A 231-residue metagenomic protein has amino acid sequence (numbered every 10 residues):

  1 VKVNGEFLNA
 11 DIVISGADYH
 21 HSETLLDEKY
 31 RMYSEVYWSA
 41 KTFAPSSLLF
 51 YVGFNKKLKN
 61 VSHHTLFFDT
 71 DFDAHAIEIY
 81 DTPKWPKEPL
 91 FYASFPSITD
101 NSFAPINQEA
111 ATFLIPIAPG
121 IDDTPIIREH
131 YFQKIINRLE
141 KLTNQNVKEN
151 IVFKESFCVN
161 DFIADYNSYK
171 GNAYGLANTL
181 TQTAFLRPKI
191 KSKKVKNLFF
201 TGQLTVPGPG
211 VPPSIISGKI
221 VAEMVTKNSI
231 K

Functional and structural regions predicted by a protein language model:
K2-A104: Mid-domain catalytic core of redox enzymes that form a hydrophobic substrate pocket/lid adjacent to a catalytic redox
I14, V52, F113, L139 (+3 more regions): Hydrophobic, well-ordered secondary-structure elements that form the walls of internal hydrophobic environments
Y19-L26, P105-R138: Conserved FAD/dinucleotide-binding core of flavoprotein oxidoreductases
S47, P116-T124, F200-T205: Glycine- and acidic
K57, K84-P86, D123-A164: Flavin-binding catalytic cores
Y92, Q145-P207: A glycine-rich dinucleotide-binding beta-alpha-beta segment and adjacent secondary-structure elements that constitute
N101-Q108, K189-K194: Short glycine/proline-enriched loop/turn "hinge" motifs that connect secondary-structure elements and lie
Q203-T226: A conserved FAD-binding loop/helix module that cradles the flavin
